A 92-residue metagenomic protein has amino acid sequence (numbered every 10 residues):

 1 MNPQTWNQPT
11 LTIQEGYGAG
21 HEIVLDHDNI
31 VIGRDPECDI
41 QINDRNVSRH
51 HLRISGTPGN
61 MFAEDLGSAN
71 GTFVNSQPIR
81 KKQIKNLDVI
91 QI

Functional and structural regions predicted by a protein language model:
M1-N43, S55: Intrinsically disordered, low-complexity acidic Ser/Thr-rich regulatory segments
Q4-T10, D26-H27, S48, L66-S68 (+1 more regions): A short, compositionally biased
L25, R49-H50, I54-P58, E64-D65 (+2 more regions): An N-terminal, helix-rich hydrophobic module
H27, D35-E37, V47-R49, P58-G59 (+2 more regions): A generic structural motif
I32, N43, F62, A69 (+1 more regions): C-terminal boundary/linker segments immediately following FHA domains
